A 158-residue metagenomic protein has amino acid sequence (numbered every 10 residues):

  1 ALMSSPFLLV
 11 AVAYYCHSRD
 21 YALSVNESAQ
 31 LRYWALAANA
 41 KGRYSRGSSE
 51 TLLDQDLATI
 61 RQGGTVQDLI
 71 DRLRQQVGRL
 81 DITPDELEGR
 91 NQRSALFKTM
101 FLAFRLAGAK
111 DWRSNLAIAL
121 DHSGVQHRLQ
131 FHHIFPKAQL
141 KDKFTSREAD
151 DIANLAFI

Functional and structural regions predicted by a protein language model:
A1-H17, Y21: Polyanionic (Asp/Glu-rich) segments that form extended negatively charged tracts
L2-M3, L120-S123, R147-D151: A general structural signal for short secondary-structure junctions and capping/turn motifs
P6-A13, S28-A29, F97-T99, A153-A156: Non-catalytic, well-ordered alpha-helical scaffold segments
H17-N26, A107-S114: Short helix-capping/linker segments at secondary-structure and domain boundaries
S18-Y21, A37-K41, K137-K141, A149: Short, well-ordered loop/turn and helix-capping segments at boundaries between secondary-structure elements and domains
N26-N39: Short secondary-structure subsegments characteristic of cysteine-rich extracellular domains
G42-I134, Q139, F157: Intrinsically disordered, low-complexity N-proximal targeting/linker segments that flank membranes
L129, K141-I158: Short beta-strand-alpha-helix junction that forms the catalytic/metal-binding core of metal-dependent nuclease domains
